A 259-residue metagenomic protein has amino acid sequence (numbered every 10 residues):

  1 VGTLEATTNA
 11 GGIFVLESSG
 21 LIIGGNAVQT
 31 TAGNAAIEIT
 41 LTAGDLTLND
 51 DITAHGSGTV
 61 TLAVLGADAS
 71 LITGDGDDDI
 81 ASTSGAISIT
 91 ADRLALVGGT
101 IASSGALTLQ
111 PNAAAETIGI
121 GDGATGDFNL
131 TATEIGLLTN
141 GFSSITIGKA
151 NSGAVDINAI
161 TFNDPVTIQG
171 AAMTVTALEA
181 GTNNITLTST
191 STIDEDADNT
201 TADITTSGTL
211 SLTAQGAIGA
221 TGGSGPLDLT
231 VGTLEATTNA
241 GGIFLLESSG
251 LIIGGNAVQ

Functional and structural regions predicted by a protein language model:
V1-Q259: Extracellular lectin-like interaction modules
